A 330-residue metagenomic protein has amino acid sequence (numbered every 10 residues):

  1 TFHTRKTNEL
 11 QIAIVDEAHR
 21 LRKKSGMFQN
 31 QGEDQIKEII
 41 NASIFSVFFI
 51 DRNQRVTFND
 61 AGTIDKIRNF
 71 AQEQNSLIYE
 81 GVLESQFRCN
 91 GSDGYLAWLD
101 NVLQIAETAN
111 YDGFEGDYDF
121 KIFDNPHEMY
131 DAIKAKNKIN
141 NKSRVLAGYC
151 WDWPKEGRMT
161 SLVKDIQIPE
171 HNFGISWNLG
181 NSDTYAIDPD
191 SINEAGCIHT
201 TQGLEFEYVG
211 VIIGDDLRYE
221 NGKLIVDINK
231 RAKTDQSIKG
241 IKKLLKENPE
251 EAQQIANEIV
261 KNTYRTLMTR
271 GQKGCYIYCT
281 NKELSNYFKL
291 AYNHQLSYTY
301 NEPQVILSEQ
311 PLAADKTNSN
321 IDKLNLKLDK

Functional and structural regions predicted by a protein language model:
T1-K136, N141: Conserved P-loop NTPase catalytic core
K23-F28, D188, E251-Q254: Short, flexible loop segments at the rims of nucleotide/cofactor-binding pockets, characterized by
M27-Q31, V56-N69, A97-D100, R158-G174 (+3 more regions): Short secondary-structure boundary/capping segments
F45-V47, S191-Y300: C-terminal accessory regions
D51, Y149-D152, T280-N281: Short, well-ordered beta-to-alpha junction loops that form the rim of enzyme active sites and present histidine/acidic
T57, A61, Y79-G94, A106-Y219: Conserved helicase/translocase motor-coupling segment
N69-E80, D165-N178, Q295-P303, Q310: Structural alpha-beta junctions
Y298-K330: Acidic, low-complexity intrinsically disordered tails
